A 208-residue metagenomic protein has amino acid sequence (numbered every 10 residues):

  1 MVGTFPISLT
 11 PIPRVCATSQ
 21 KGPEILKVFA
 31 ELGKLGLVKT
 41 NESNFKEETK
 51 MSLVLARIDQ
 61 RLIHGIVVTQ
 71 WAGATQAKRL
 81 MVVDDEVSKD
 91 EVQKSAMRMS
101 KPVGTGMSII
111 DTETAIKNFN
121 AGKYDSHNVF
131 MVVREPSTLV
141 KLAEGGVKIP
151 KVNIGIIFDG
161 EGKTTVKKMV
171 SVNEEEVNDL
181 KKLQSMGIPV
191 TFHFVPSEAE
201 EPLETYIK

Functional and structural regions predicted by a protein language model:
I7-S8, K27, V38-N41: Intrinsically disordered, low-complexity segments enriched in serine/threonine/proline/glycine and often basic
S8, R14-S19: Low-acidity, Ser/Thr- and Arg-rich intrinsically disordered low-complexity segments
L32-L37, S43: Cationic, low-complexity basic patches in intrinsically disordered or flexible, solvent-exposed regions
S52-K101, G106: Long, hydrophobic N-terminal alpha-helical segment
D84-S88, D111-T114, P136, G155-D159 (+1 more regions): Short, ordered loop/turn segments at secondary-structure junctions
I110-G155: Ordered, amphipathic secondary-structure segments that act as subunit-interaction surfaces in large macromolecular
G145, P150-K208: Glycine-rich, aromatic-bearing surface loops/beta-hairpins
